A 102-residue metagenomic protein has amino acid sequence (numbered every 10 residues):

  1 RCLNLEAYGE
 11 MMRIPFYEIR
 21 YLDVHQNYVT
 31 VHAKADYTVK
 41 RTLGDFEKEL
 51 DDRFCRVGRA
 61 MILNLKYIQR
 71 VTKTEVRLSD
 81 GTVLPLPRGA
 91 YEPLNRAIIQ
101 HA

Functional and structural regions predicted by a protein language model:
R1-G9, A90-A102: Eukaryotic intrinsically disordered, low-complexity regulatory linkers and tails enriched in Ser/Thr/Pro
R1-S79, V83-P85: Conserved binding/recognition cores within well-folded domains
